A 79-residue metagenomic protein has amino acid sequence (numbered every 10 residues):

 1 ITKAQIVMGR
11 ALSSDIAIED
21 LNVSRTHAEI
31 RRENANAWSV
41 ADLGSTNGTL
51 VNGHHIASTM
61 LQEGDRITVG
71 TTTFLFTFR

Functional and structural regions predicted by a protein language model:
I1-F78: Forkhead-associated
